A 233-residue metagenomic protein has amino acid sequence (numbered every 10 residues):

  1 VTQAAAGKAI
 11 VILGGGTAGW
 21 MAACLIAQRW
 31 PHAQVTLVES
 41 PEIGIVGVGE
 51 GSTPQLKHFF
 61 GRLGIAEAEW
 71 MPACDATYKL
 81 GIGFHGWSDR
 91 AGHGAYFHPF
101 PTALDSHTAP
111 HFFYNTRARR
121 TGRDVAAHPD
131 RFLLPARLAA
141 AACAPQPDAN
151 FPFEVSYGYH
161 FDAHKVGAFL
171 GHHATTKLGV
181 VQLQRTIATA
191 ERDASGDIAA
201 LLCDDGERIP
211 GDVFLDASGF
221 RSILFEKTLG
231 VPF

Functional and structural regions predicted by a protein language model:
A4-G16: Beta1/beta-strand and adjacent pyrophosphate-binding region of the FAD-binding site in flavoprotein oxidoreductases
G7-K8, A68, I198, G211: Local beta-strand N-terminus motif with an aromatic residue
V11, Q34-T36, V181: A structural signal for isolated positions on well-ordered beta-strands in alpha/beta enzyme cores
G19: N-terminal Rossmann-fold NAD(P) dinucleotide-binding loop
A27-V48: Glycine-rich FAD pyrophosphate-binding loop
Q34-S40, Q146-V155: A short, surface-exposed helix-loop junction/capping segment
G51-A139: Dinucleotide-binding Rossmann-like beta1-alpha1 core, especially the glycine-rich loop that anchors the ADP
D148-F233: Predominantly flavin-linked oxidoreductase catalytic cores and closely associated redox partners
